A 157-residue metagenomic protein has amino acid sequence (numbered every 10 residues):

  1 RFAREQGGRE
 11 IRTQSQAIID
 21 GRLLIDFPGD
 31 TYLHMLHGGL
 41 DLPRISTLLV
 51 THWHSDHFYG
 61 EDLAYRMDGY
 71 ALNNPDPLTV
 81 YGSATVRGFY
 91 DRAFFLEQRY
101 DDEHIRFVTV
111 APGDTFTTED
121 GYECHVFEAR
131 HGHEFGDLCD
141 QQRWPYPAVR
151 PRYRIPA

Functional and structural regions predicted by a protein language model:
R1-L40, T109-A157: Core dinuclear metal-dependent hydrolase active-site scaffold
E5, I11, I45-S46, T51-S55 (+3 more regions): Short, surface-exposed, polar/charged, turn-prone segments marking secondary-structure boundaries
R22, P28-Y81: Active-site metal-binding motif and surrounding structural segment of the metallo-beta-lactamase
P43-S46, M67-Y70, R99-D102, V126-A129 (+1 more regions): Short, low-complexity, polar/charged sequence segments that are solvent-exposed and flexible
H54-F58, F89, G132, R154-P156: Active-site environment of divalent metal-dependent phosphoester hydrolases
N74-P77, G82-F135: Metallo-beta-lactamase
